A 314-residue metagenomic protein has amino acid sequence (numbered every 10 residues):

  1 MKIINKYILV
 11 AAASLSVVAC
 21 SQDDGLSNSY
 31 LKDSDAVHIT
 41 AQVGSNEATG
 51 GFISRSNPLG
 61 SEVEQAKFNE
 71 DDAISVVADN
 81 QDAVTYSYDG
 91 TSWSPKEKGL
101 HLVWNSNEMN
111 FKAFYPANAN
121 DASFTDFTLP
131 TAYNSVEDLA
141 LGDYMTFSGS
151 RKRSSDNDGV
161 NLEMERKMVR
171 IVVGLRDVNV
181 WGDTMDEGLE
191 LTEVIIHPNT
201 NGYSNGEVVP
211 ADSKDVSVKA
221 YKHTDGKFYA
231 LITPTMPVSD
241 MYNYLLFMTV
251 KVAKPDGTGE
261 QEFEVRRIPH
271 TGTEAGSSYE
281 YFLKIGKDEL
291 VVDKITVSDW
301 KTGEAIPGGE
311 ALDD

Functional and structural regions predicted by a protein language model:
K2-V10, V17-D314: Sec-type signal peptide cleavage vicinity
